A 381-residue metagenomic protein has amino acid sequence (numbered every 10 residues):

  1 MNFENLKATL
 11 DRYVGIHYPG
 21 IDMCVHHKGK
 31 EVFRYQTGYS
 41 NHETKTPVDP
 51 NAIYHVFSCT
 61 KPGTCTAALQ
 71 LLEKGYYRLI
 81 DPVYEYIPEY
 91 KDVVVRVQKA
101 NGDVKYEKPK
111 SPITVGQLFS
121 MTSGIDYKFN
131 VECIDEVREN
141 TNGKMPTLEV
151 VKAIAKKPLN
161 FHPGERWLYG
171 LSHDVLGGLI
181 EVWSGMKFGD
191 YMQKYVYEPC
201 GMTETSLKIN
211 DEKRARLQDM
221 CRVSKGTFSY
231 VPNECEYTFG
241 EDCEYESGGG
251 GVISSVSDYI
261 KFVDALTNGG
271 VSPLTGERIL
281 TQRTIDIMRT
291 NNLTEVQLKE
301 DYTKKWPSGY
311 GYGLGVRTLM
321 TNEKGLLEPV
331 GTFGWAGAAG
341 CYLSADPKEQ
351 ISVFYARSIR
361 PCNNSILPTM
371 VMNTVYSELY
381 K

Functional and structural regions predicted by a protein language model:
N2-V56, Y76-Y77, D92-K99, S365 (+2 more regions): Short, conserved catalytic-motif segment at the N-terminal edge
E4-L10, G29, H55-V83, H173-E181 (+2 more regions): Active-site SXXK
V14, L72-E73, A155, M192: Alpha-helix C-terminal capping/helix-coil junction sites
H26, D346-P347: Short, acidic, Ser/Thr-enriched surface-loop or helix-capping motifs
K30, E85-L327: Short, surface-exposed loop or secondary-structure junction motifs that flank catalytic or metal-binding residues
V32-Y35, L343-S344, Q350-I359: Short, well-ordered beta-strand elements
Y35, D81, M186: Short beta-to-alpha loop/turn elements within the nucleotide-binding domains of ABC transporters
E244-V252, T332-L343, R357-C362: Glycine-rich phosphate/pyrophosphate-binding beta-alpha loops
